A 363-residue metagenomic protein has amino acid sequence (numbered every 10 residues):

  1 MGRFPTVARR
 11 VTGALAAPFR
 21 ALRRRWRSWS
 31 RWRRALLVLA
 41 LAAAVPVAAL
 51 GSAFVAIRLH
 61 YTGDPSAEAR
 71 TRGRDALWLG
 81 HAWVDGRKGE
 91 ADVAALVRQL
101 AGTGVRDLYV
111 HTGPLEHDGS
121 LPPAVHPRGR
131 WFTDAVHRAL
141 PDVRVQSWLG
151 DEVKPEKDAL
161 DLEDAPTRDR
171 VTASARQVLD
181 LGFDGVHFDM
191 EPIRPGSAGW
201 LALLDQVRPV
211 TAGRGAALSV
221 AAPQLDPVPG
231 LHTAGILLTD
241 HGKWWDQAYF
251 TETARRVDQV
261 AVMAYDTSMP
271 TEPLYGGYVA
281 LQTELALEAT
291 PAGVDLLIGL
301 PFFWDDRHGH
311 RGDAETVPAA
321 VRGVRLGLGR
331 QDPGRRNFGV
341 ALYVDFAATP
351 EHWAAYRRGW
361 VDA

Functional and structural regions predicted by a protein language model:
M1-A35: N-terminal Lys/Arg-rich, disordered targeting/topogenic segments
L36-F54: Hydrophobic membrane-insertion alpha-helices, especially the h-region of bacterial N-terminal signal peptides
G51-L59, Y265, A289-A363: Substrate-binding cleft of secreted/luminal carbohydrate-active enzymes
A67-G102, H111-A254: Chitinase-like catalytic core of GlcNAc-active glycosidases
R106, D184, R336-F338: Short acidic/polar active-site loop segments enriched in Thr and Asp
L108, F188, V260, I298 (+1 more regions): Conserved, mostly hydrophobic/aromatic
H126-W131, Y265-D306: Glycoside hydrolase catalytic-domain groove-lining segments
Q224-T251, L274-Y278, H308-Q331: Non-catalytic scaffold segments within catalytic domains of secreted glycoside hydrolases
